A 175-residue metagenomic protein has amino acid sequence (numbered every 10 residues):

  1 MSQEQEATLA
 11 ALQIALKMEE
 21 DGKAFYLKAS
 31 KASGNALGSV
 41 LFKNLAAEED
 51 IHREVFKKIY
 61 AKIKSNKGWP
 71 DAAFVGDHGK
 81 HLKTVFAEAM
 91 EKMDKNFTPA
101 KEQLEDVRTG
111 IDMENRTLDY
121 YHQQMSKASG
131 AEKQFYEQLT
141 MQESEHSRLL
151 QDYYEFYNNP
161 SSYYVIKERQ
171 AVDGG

Functional and structural regions predicted by a protein language model:
M1-G175: Non-heme di-metal
